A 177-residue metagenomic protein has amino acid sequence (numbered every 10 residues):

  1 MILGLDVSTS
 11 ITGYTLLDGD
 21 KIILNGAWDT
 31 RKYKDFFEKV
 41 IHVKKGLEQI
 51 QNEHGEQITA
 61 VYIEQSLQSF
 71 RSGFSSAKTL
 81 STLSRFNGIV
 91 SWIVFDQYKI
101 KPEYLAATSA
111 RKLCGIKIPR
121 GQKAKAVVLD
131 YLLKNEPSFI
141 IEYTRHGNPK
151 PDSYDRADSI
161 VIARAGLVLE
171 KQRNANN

Functional and structural regions predicted by a protein language model:
M1-N177: Phosphate- and other anionic-substrate recognition elements at nucleic-acid/protein interfaces
